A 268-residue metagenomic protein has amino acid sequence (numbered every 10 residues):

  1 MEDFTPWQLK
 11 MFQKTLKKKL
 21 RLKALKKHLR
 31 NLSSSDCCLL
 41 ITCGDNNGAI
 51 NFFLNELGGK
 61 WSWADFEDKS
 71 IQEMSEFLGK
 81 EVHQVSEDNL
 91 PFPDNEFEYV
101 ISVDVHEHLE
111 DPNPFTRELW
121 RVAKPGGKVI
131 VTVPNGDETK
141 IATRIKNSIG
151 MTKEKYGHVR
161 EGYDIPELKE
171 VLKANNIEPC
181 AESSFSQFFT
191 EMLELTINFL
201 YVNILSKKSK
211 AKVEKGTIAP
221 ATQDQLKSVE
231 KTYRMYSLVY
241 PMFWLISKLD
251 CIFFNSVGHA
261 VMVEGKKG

Functional and structural regions predicted by a protein language model:
M1-P93, Y99-I101, M242-L245, F254-M262: Conserved N-terminal segment of class I S-adenosyl-L-methionine
D3, Q8-L16, N113-P114, E118 (+1 more regions): S-adenosyl-L-methionine-dependent methyltransferase catalytic module, highlighting the catalytic core
K23, Q72, E98, N113-R117 (+1 more regions): Surface-exposed alpha-helical interface segments used for non-catalytic interactions
P91-P93, E110, D164: GHKL-family ATP-binding catalytic core of two-component histidine kinases
Y99-E110: A short SAM/SAH-binding and catalytic strip from SAM-dependent methyltransferases
L109-E110, A123-P125: Helix-to-beta-strand junctions that scaffold the AdoMet/dcAdoMet cofactor pocket in Class I SAM-dependent enzymes
G265-G268: C-terminal beta-strand of the catalytic ATP-binding
